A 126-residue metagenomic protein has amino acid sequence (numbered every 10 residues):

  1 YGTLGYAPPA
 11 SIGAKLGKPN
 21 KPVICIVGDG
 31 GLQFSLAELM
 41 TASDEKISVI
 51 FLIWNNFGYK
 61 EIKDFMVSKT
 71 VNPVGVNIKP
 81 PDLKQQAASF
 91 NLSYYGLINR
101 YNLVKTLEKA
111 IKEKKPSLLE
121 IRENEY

Functional and structural regions predicted by a protein language model:
Y1-Y126: Thiamine diphosphate
